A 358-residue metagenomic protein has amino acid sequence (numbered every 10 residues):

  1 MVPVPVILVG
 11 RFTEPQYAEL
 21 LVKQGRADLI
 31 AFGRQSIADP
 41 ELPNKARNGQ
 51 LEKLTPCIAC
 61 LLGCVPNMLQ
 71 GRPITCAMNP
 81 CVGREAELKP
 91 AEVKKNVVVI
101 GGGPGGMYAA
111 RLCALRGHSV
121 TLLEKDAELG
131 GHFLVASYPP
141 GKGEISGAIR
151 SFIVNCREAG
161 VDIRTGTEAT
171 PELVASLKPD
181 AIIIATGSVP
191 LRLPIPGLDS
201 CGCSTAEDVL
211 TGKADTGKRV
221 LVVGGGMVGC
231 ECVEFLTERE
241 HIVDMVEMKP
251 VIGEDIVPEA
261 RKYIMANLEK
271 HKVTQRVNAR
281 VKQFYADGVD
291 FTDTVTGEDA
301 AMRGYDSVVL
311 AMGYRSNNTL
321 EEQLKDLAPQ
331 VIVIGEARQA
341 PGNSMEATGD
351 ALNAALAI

Functional and structural regions predicted by a protein language model:
M1-I100, P104, Y108-V120, S200 (+1 more regions): Flavin-dependent oxidoreductase catalytic cores
V22, K94-L122, L129, R164-K178 (+3 more regions): Rossmann-like dinucleotide/flavin-binding elements
G25, N48-Q50, Y138-K142, C201 (+2 more regions): Short, hinge-like loop/turn segments at secondary-structure boundaries
R26, R72, C156-I163, D199-G202 (+2 more regions): A short helix-to-beta-strand connector/capping loop
L29, A181, S307: Short, Asp-centered acidic motifs that coordinate Mg2+ and/or phosphate in catalytic or ligand-binding sites
I37, E41-C57, T167-S188: Small-residue-rich anion-binding loops in enzyme active sites
G63, Q70, C81-R84, S188-P190 (+3 more regions): Active-site/binding-pocket entry motifs
L122-A159, V233-V281, R338-G342: Rossmann-like dinucleotide-binding cores of NAD(P)H-dependent redox enzymes
